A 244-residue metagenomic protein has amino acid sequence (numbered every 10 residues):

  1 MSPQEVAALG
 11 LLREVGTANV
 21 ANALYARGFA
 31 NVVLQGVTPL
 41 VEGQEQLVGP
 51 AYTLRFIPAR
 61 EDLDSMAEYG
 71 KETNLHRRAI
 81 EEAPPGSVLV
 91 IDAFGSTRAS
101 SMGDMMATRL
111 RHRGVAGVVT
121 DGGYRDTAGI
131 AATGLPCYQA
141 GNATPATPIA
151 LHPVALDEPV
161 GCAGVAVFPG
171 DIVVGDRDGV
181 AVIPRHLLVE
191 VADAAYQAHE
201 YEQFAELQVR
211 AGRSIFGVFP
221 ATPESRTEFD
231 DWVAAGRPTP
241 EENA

Functional and structural regions predicted by a protein language model:
M1-P169, I183-A244: Feature captures the catalytic cores and cofactor-binding loops of soluble hydro-lyases/lyases that act on carboxylate
V173: C-terminal binding/interaction regions
D178-A181: Channel- or pocket-lining gating/hinge segments that regulate access to a cavity or pore
